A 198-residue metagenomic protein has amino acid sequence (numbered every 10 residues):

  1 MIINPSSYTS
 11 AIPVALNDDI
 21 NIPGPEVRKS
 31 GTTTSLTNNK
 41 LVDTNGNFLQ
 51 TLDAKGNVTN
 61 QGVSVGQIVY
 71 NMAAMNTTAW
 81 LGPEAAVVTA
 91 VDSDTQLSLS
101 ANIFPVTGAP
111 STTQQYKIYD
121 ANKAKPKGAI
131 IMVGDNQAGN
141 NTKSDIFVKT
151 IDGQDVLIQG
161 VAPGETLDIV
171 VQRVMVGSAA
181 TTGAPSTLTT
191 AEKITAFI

Functional and structural regions predicted by a protein language model:
M1-R28, S64, I68-Y70, A74 (+3 more regions): Surface-exposed, low-hydrophobicity beta-strand/loop segments enriched in small/polar/acidic residues
V27-N39, D43-Q61, A73-N122: Small/polar beta-strand repeat architecture
